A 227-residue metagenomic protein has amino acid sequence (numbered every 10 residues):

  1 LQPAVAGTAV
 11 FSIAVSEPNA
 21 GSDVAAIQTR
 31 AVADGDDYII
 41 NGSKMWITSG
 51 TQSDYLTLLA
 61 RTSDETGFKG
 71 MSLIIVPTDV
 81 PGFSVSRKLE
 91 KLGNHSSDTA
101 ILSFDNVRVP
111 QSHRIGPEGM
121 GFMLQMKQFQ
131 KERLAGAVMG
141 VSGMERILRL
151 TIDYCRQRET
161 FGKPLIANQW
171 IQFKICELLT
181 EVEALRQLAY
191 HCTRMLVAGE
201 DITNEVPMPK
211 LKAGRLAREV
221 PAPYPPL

Functional and structural regions predicted by a protein language model:
P3, G7, G21, A33-Y38 (+3 more regions): Alpha-helical interface subdomain recognition
G7-V15: A short, Trp-centered hydrophobic/proline-enriched beta-strand micro-motif
S16-A20, M45-W46, K88-L92: Short, solvent-exposed loop/turn elements at beta->coil junctions and helix N-caps that rim active or binding pockets
N19-I27: Active-site-adjacent elements of ketosynthase-type condensing enzymes
A26, P81-R108: Flexible, small-/acidic-enriched active-site or ligand-binding loops
V32, L58-T62, I75-P77, S103-D105 (+1 more regions): Short beta-strand-to-turn element immediately C-terminal to the catalytic PLP-Schiff-base lysine in fold type I
D37, N41-V85: A short core secondary-structure module
M45-G50, N94, K131-A135: Glycine-rich phosphate/pyrophosphate-binding beta-alpha loops
